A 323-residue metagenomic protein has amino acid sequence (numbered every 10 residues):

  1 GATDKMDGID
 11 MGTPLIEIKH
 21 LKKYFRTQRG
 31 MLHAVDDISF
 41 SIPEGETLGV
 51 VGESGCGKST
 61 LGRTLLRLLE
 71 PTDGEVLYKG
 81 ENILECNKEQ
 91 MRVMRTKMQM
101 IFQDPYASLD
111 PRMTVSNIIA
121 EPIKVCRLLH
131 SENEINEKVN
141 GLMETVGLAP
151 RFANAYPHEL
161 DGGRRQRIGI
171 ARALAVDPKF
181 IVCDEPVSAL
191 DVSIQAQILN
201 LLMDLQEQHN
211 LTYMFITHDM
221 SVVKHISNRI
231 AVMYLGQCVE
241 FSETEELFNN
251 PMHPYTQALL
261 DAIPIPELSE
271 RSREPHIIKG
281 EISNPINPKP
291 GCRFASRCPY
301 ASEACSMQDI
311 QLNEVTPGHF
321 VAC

Functional and structural regions predicted by a protein language model:
G1-P14, M31, E243-A322: Charged, flexible cofactor/metal-binding loops and thiol motifs
E53, V182, P186-L190, I194-R273: P-loop NTP-binding/switch modules centered on Walker-like glycine-rich loops
L66: Helix-to-loop junction immediately C-terminal to a conserved catalytic motif
G74-N82: Conserved ABC transporter NBD signature motif
N82, N133-R151, L260-D261: Conserved ABC ATPase "signature" region
Y156-L160, R164: Conserved ABC ATPase signature
A175-K179: A short, proline-enriched helix->beta-strand linker immediately N-terminal to the Walker B motif in ABC-type P-loop
